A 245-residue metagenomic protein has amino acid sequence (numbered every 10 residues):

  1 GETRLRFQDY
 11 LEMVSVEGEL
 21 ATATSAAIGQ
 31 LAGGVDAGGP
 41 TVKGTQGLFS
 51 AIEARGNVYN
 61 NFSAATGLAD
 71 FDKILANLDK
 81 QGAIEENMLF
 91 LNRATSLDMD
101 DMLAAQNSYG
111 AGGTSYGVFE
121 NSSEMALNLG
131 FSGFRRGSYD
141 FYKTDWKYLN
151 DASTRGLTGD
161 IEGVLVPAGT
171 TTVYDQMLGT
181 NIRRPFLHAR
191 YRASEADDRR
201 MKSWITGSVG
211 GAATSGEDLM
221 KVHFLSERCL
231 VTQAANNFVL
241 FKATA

Functional and structural regions predicted by a protein language model:
G1-A245: Core alpha/beta structural scaffold of self-assembling particle/tube/pore-forming proteins
